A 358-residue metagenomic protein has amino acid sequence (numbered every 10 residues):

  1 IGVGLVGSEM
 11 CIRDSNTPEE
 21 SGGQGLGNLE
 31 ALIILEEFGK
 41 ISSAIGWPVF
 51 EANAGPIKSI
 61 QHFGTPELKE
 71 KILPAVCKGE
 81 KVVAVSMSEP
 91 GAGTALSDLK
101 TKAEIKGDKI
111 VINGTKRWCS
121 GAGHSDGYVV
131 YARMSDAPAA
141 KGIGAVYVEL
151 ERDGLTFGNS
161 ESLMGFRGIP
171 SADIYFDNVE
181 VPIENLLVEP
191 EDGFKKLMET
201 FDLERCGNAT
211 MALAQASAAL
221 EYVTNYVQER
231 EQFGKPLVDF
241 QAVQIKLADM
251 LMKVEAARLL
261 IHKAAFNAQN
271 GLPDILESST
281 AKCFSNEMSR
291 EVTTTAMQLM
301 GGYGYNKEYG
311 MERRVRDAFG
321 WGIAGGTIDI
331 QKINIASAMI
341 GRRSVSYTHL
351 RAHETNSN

Functional and structural regions predicted by a protein language model:
I1-G7, I12, H349-N358: Single conserved hydrophobic/aromatic residue that forms the stacking wall/gate of nucleotide- or nucleobase-binding
R13-E80, C119-G127, A139, A268 (+2 more regions): Internal helix-loop-helix
I33-I34, G55, M198-E199, M300-Y347 (+1 more regions): Glycine-rich phosphate/cofactor-binding loops in nucleotide/flavin-utilizing enzymes
K40, A145, L155-E255, W321 (+4 more regions): Glycine-rich beta->alpha junctions and the first turn(s) of the following alpha-helix
G79-M87: A short, Trp-centered hydrophobic/proline-enriched beta-strand micro-motif
T101-E104: A structural signal for short hydrophobic beta-strand segments in well-ordered beta-sheet cores
K109, N113-F157: A short core secondary-structure module
T224, Q228-V238, L251-F284, M297-Y305: C-terminal helix-coil-helix/basic helical segment that borders enzyme active sites and/or dimer interfaces and provides
